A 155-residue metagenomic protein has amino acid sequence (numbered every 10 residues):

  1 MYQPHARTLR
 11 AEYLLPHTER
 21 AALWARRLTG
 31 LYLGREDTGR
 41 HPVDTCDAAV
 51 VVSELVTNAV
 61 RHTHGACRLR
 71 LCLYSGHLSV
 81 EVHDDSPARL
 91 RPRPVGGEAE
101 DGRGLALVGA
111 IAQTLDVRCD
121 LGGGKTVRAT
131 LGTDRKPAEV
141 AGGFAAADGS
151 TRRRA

Functional and structural regions predicted by a protein language model:
M1-P16, V60-A155: Conserved beta-strand-loop-beta-strand hairpin that lines the nucleotide-binding pocket of ATP/GTP-utilizing enzymes
A6, E12-Y32: Extended, non-globular alpha-helical segments
R27-S53: Conserved short strand/loop->alpha-helix "switch" segment adjacent to the catalytic nucleotide/phosphoryl-transfer site
V51, V56, V60-R61: Short, well-structured hydrophobic secondary-structure segments
